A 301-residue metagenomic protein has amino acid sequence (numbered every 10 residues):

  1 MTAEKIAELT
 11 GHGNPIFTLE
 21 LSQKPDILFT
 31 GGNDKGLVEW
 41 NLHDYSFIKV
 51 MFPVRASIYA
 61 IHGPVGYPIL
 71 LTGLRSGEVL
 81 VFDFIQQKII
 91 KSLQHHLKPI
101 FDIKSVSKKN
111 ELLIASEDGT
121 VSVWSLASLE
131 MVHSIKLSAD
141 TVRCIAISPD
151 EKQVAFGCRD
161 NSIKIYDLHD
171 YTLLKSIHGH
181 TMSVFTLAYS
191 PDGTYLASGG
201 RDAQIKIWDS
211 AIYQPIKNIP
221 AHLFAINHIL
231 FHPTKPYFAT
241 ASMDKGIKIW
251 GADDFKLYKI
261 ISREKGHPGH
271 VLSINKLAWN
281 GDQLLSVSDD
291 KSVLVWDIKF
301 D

Functional and structural regions predicted by a protein language model:
L9-I16, F52-I58, Q94-I100, K136-V142 (+3 more regions): WD40/WD-repeat beta-propeller blade N-cap
Q23-K24, V65-G66, S107-K108, P149-D150 (+3 more regions): Residue-level detector of Asp-centered blade-edge/turn motifs that repeat once per structural unit in beta-propeller
G31-D34, G73-S76, A115-D118, F156-D160 (+3 more regions): Conserved strand-to-loop turn within each blade of WD40 beta-propeller repeats
L37-W40, V79-F82, V121-W124, I163-Y166 (+3 more regions): WD40-repeat beta-propellers
L42-D44, F84-Q87, L126-L129, L168-Y171 (+3 more regions): Short loop/turn segments that connect beta-strands within beta-propeller blades
S273-D301: Blade-level signature of beta-propeller repeat domains, shared across WD40, Kelch, NHL, RCC1 and BNR/Asp-box propellers
